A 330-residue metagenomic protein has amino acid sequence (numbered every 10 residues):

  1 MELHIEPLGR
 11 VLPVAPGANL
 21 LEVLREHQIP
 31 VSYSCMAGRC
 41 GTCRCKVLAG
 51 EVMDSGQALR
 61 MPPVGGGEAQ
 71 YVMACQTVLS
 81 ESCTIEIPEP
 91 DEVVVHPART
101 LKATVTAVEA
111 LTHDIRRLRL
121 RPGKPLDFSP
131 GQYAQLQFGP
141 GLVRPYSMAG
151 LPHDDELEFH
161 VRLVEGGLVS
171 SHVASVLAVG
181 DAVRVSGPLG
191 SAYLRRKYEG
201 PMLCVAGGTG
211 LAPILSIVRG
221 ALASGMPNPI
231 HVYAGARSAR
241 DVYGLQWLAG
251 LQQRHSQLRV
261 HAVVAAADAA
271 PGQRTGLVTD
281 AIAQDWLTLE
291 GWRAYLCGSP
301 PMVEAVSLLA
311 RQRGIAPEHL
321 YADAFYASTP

Functional and structural regions predicted by a protein language model:
M1-T77, P229, Y233-P330: Reductase modules of NAD(P)H-dependent flavoproteins
N19, E26, T42, S82-T84 (+3 more regions): Residue-level marker of beta-strand positions
L48-E51, P88-P90, G139, P188: Short, surface-exposed secondary-structure boundary micro-motifs
R60-V94, K102-E109, A249: Short Fe-S-cluster ligation motifs
P97-A182, E199, A236-S238, V263-A267: Ferredoxin-reductase
G131, G210, S299: Short, conserved phosphate/pyrophosphate- and ester-handling motifs at nucleotide-, phospho-/glycolipid
G187-E199: A short, basic/flexible loop-to-alpha-helix module at the beginning of a structural domain
